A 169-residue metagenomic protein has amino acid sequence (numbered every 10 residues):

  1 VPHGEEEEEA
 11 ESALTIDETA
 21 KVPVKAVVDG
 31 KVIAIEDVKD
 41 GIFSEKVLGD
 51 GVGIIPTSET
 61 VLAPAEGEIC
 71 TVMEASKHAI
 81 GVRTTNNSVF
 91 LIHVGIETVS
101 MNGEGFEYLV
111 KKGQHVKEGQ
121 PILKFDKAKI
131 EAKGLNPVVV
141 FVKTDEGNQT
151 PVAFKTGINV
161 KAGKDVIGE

Functional and structural regions predicted by a protein language model:
P2-E169: Contiguous, well-folded functional domains in the mature portion of proteins
